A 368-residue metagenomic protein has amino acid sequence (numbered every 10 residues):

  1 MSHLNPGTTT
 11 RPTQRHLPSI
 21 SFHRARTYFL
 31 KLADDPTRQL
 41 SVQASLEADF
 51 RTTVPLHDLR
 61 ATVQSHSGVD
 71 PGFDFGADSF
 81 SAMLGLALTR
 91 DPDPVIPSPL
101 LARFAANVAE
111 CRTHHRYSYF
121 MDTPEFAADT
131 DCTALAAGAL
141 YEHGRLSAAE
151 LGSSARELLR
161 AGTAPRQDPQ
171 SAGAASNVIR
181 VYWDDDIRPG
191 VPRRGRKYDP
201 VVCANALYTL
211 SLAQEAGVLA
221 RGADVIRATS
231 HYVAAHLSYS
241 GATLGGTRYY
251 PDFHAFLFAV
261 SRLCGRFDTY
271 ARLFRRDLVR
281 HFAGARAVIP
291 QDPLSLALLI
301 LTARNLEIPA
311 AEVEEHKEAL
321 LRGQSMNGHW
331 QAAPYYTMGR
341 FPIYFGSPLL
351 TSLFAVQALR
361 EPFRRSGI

Functional and structural regions predicted by a protein language model:
S2-I368: Preference for long, amphipathic alpha-helical scaffolds in soluble/luminal domains and all-alpha bundles
